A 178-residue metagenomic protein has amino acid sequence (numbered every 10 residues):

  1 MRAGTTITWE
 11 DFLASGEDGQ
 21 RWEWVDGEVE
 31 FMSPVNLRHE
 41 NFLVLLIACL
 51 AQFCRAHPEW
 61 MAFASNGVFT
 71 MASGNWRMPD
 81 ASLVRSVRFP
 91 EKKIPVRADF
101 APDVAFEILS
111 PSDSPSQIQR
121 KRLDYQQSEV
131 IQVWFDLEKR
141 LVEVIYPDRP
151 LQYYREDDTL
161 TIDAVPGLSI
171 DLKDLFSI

Functional and structural regions predicted by a protein language model:
M1-I178: Gly/Pro/Ser/Thr-rich low-complexity, intrinsically disordered segments predominantly at protein N-termini
